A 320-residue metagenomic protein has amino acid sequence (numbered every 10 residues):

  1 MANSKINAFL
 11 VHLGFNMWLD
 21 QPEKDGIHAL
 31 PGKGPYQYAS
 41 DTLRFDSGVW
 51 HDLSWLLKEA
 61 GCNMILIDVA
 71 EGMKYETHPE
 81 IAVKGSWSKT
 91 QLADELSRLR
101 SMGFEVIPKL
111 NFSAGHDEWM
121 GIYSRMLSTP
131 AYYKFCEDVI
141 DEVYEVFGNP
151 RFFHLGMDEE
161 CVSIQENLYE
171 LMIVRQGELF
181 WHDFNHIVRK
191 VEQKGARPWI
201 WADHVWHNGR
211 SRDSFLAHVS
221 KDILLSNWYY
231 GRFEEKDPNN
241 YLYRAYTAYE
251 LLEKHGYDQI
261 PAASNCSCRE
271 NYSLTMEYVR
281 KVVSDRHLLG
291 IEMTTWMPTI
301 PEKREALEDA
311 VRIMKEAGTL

Functional and structural regions predicted by a protein language model:
A2-H12: Short N-terminal segments immediately surrounding and downstream of signal-peptide cleavage
A2-S4, V146-F147, A217-S220, L252 (+1 more regions): Extracellular/periplasmic catalytic domains that process cell-envelope and extracellular macromolecules
L10-L224: Aromatic-lined carbohydrate-binding surfaces of glycoside hydrolases
T90-L96, F135-V139, L224-E234, V282-T299 (+1 more regions): Short, basic, helix/turn surface patches
H116, P150, H154, Q165-L168 (+2 more regions): Charged, low-complexity C-terminal accessory regions
S124, W199-Y241, E250, C268-V283 (+1 more regions): Substrate-binding cleft/loops of secretory-pathway carbohydrate-active enzymes
H255-L320: Substrate-binding cleft of secreted/luminal carbohydrate-active enzymes
